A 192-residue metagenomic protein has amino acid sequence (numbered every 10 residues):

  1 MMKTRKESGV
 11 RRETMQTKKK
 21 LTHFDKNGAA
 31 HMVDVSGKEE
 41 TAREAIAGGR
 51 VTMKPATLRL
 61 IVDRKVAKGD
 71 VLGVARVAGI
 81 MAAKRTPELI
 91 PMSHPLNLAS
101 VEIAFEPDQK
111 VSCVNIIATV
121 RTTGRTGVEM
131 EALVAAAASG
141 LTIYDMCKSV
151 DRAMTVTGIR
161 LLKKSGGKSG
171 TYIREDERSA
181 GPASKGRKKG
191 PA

Functional and structural regions predicted by a protein language model:
M2-K6, M15-L72, V77-H94, A99-A192: C-terminal binding/interaction regions
G9-V10: Intrinsic disorder/low-complexity segments enriched in small, polar and charged residues
